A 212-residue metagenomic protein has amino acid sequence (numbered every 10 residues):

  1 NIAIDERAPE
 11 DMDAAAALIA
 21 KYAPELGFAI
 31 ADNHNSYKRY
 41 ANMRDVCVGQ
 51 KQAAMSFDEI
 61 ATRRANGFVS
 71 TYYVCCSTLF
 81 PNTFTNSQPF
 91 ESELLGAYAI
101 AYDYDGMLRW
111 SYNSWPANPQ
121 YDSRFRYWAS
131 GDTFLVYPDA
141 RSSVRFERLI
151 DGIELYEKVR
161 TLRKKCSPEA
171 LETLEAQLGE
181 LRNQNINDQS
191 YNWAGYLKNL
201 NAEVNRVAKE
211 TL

Functional and structural regions predicted by a protein language model:
N1-N118: Catalytic-core regions of glycoside hydrolase
N1-N35, Y104, Q120-L212: Catalytic domains of carbohydrate-active enzymes that cleave complex glycans
